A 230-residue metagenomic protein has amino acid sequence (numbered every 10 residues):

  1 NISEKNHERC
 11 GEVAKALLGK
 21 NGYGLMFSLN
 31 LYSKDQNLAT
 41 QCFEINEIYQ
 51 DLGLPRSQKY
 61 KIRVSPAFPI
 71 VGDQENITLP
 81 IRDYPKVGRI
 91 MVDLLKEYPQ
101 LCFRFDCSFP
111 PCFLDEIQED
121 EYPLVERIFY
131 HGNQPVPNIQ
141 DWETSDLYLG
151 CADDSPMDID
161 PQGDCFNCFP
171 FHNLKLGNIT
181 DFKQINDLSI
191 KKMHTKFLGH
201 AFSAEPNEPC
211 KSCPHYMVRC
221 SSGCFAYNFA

Functional and structural regions predicted by a protein language model:
N1-K86: Radical SAM/AdoMet-radical enzyme domain recognition
A16, D146-Y148, F202: Residues embedded in well-ordered secondary-structure elements
N46-I62, V125-V136, Q140-Y148: Structural recognition of alpha->loop->beta junctions
P85-Q140, D164-C220: C-terminal accessory region of radical SAM enzymes
L149-D154: Short, small/polar residue-rich loop motifs at catalytic or cofactor-binding pockets
I159-D160: Short, acidic, Ser/Thr-enriched surface-loop or helix-capping motifs
G223: Residues that scaffold the ATP/ADP-binding catalytic core of kinase and kinase-like folds
A226-A230: Short cysteine/histidine-rich metal-coordination sites, predominantly Zn2+-binding motifs
